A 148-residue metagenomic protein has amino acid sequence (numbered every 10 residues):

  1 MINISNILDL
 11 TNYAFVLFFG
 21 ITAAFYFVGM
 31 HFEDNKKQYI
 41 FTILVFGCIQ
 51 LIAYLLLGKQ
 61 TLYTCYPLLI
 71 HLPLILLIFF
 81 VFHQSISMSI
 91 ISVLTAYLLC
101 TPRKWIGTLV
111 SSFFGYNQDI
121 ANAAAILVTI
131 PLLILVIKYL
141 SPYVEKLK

Functional and structural regions predicted by a protein language model:
M1-L17: Hydrophobic transmembrane alpha-helical segments in integral membrane proteins
I2, Y26-G29, Y39-F46: Short, charge-rich amphipathic segments
S5-L8, F46, P67: Residue-level recognition of hydrophobic positions within alpha-helical transmembrane segments
L10, F18-K36, I52-K148: Juxtamembrane segments at transmembrane-helix boundaries in multi-pass signal-transduction membrane proteins
V16-F19, Q38-Q50: Alpha-helical transmembrane segments
